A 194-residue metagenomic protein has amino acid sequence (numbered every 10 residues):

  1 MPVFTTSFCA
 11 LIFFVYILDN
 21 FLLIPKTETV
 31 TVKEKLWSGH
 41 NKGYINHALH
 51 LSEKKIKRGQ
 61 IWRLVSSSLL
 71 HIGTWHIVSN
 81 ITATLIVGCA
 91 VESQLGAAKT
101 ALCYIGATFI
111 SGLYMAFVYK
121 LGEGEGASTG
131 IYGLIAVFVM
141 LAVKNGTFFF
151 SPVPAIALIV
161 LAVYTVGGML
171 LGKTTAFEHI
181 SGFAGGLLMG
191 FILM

Functional and structural regions predicted by a protein language model:
M1-M194: A detector for small-residue-rich transmembrane helices and their helix-helix packing motifs
